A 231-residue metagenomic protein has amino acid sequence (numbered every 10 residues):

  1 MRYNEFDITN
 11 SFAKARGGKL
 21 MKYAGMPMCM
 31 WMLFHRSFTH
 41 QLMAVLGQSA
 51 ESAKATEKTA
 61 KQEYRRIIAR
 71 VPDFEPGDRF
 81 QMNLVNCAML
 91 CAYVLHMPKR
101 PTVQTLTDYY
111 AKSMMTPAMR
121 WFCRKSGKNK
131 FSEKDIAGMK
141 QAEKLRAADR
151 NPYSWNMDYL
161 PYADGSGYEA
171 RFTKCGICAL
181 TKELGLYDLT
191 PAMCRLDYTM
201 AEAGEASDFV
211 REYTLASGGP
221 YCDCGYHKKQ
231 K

Functional and structural regions predicted by a protein language model:
N4-M97: N-terminal, charged low-complexity regulatory/assembly segments
L46-E51, E75-G77, M119-E133, V210: Charged/polar, low-hydrophobicity segments characteristic of intrinsically disordered regions and flexible loops
G47, E51, P98-T102, G185-L186 (+1 more regions): Residue-level recognition of short, structured coil/turn motifs that connect secondary structure elements
V85-C91, L95-L184: Amphipathic interaction/junction segments at domain boundaries or subunit interfaces
A88, L196, G219: Short, well-structured alpha-helical interface segments that form or flank functional binding sites
D158-A216: Short, hydrophobic/π-rich interface segment
Y221-K228: C-terminal edge-of-domain segments
